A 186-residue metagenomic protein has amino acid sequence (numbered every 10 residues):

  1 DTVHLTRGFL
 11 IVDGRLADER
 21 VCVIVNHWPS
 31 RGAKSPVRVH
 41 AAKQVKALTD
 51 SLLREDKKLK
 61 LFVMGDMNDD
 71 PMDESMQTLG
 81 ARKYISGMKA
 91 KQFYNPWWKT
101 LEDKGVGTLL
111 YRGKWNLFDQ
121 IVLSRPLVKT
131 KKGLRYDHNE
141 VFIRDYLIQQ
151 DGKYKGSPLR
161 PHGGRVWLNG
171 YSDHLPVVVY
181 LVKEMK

Functional and structural regions predicted by a protein language model:
D1-H4, R15, A33-A41, M67 (+2 more regions): Extracytoplasmic/periplasmic, Sec-exported soluble proteins
D1-R20, W28-P29: Structured beta-strand-rich core segments of catalytic domains in phosphoester-bond hydrolases
H4, S51-L61, D69-K186: Metal-dependent phosphoester-hydrolase catalytic domains
F9-D13, V25, Q120-I121, P176-V178: Conserved hydrophobic/aromatic beta-strand scaffold that supports enzyme active sites
V23, F62-V63: Beta-strand elements within well-structured catalytic alpha/beta cores of enzymes that handle phosphate/sulfate esters
W28, D66-M67: Active-site metal-binding loops of divalent metal-dependent hydrolases
S30-R31, E184: Short coil/turn motifs at secondary-structure junctions
S35-K57: A long, amphipathic alpha-helix that forms part of the scaffold/cap immediately adjacent to metal-dependent active
